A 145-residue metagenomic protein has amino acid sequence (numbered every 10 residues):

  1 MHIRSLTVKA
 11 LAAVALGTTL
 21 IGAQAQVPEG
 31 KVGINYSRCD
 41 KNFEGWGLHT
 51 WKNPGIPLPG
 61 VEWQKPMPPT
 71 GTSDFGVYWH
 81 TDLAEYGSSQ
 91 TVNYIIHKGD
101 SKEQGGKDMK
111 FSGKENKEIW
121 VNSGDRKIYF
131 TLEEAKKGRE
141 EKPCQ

Functional and structural regions predicted by a protein language model:
M1-L11: Bacterial N-terminal signal peptides that target proteins for export
K9, I21-Q26: Sec/Tat signal peptide C-region and signal peptidase I cleavage site
V14-G22: Hydrophobic core
G30-I34: Structural beta-strand segments of beta-rich domains
D40-G87, D100-M109: Aromatic-rich carbohydrate-binding modules that target alpha-glucans
Q90-Y94: Exposed beta-strand face motif in extracellular beta-rich ectodomains
I96-K98: Conserved structural position at the C-terminal beta-strand of extracellular beta-sandwich adhesion modules
D100-R139: Structured interaction patches on ligand/partner-binding surfaces of diverse proteins
